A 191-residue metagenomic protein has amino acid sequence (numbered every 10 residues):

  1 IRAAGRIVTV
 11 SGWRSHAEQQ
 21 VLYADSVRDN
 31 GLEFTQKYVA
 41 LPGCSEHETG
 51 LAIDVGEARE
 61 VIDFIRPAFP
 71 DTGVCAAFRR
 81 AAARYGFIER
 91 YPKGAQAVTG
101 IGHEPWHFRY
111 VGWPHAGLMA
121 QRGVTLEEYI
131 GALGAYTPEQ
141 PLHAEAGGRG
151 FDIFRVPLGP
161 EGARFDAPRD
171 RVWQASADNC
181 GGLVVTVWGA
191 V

Functional and structural regions predicted by a protein language model:
I1-E145, R149-V191: Cell-envelope/glycan interface and biosynthesis
